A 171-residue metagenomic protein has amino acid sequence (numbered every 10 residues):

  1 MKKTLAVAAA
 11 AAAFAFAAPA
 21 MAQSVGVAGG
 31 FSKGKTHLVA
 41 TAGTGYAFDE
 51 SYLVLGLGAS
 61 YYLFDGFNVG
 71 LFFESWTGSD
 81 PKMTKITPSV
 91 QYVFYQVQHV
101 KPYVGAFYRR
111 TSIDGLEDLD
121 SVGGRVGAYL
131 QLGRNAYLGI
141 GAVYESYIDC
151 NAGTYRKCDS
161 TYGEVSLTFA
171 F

Functional and structural regions predicted by a protein language model:
M1-T4: Positively charged n-region of N-terminal signal peptides that target proteins for export
A6, S24-G26, L38, Q96 (+1 more regions): Detector for intrinsically disordered, low-structure N-terminal pre-sequences
A6-A15: Hydrophobic helical h-region of N-terminal Sec-dependent signal peptides in bacterial secretory/periplasmic proteins
A17-P19: N-terminal signal peptide c-region/cleavage motif recognized by signal peptidases
M21-V69, S75, Y108, S112-D114 (+1 more regions): Short glycine/proline- and aromatic-enriched beta-strand/turn motifs that initiate or cap beta-hairpins
F31-K35, F48-Y52, S79-K85, G115-S121 (+1 more regions): Transmembrane beta-barrel outer-membrane domains
G56-A136, T168-F169: Gram-negative (and chloroplast) outer-membrane scaffold detector with strong preference for beta-barrel transmembrane
G124, Q131-F171: Predominantly the C-terminal beta-signal and adjacent terminal strand-loop region of outer-membrane beta-barrel
